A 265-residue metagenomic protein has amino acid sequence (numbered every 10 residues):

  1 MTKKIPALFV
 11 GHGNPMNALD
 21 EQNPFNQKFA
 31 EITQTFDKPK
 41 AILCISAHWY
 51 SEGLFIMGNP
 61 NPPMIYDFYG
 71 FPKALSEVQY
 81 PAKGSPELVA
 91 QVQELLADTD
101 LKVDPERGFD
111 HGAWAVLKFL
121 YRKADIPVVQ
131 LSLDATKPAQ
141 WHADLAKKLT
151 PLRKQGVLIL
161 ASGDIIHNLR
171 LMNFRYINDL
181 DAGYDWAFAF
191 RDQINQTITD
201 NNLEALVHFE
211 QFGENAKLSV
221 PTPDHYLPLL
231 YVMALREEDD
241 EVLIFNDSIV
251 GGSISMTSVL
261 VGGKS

Functional and structural regions predicted by a protein language model:
T2-T99: A short aromatic-anchored loop/beta-hairpin motif
P6-V10, A41-S46, L131, L152-I165 (+1 more regions): Beta-strand elements within well-structured catalytic alpha/beta cores of enzymes that handle phosphate/sulfate esters
L8-F9, D67-P72, Y121-V129, V207: Short, basic/glycine-rich phosphate-binding loops at helix/coil junctions that contact nucleotide phosphates
P24-T35, Q140-Q155: Long, well-ordered alpha-helical scaffolding segments within enzyme catalytic domains, especially pronounced
A47-S51, P60-P62, F109-L117, I165: Short glycine-enriched loops at secondary-structure junctions
L75-K83, P105, S132-A139, A216: Flexible, glycine/proline-enriched loop segments at strand-loop-helix junctions that form or flank small-ligand binding
V89-A143, K148: Internal, conserved structured core segments that host functional sites
E94, D98, I126-P127, A135-K137 (+3 more regions): Surface-exposed, charge/polar-rich loops and edge strands
